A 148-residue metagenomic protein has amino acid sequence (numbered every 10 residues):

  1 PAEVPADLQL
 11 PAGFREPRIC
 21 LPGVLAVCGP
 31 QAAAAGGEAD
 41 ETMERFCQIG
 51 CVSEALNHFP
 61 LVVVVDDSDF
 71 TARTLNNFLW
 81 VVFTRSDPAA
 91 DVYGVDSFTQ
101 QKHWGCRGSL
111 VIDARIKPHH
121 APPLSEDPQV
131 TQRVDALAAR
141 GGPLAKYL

Functional and structural regions predicted by a protein language model:
P1-L148: Charged, compositionally biased interaction regions
